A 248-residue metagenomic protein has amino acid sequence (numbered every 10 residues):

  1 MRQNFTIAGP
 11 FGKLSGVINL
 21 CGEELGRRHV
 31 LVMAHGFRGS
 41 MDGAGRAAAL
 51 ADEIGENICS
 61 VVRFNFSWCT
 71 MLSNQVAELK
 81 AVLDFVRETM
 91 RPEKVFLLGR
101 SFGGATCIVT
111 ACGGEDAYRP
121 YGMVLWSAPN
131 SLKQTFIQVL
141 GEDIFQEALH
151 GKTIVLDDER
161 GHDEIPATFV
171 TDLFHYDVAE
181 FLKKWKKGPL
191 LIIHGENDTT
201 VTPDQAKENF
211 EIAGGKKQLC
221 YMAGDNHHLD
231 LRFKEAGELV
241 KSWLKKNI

Functional and structural regions predicted by a protein language model:
M1-G26: N-terminal cap/lid segment of alpha/beta-hydrolase-fold proteins
N4, P10, L14, F96 (+2 more regions): The alpha/beta-hydrolase serine catalytic core
K13, E23-W68: Short, surface-exposed "cap/lid" segments of acyl-processing enzymes
M33-F37, S101, G195: Glycine-rich His-Gly loop
A44, A48, S73-V76, P203-K207: Short, surface-exposed alpha-helical segments at coil->helix boundaries
I54, T110-G114: Aromatic pocket-lining residues of Rossmann-like dinucleotide-binding sites
V62-K94: Catalytic nucleophile-loop/oxyanion-hole region of alpha/beta-hydrolase and closely related hydrolase-like folds
G99-V109: Glycine-rich nucleophile elbow surrounding the catalytic serine of serine-hydrolase chemistry
